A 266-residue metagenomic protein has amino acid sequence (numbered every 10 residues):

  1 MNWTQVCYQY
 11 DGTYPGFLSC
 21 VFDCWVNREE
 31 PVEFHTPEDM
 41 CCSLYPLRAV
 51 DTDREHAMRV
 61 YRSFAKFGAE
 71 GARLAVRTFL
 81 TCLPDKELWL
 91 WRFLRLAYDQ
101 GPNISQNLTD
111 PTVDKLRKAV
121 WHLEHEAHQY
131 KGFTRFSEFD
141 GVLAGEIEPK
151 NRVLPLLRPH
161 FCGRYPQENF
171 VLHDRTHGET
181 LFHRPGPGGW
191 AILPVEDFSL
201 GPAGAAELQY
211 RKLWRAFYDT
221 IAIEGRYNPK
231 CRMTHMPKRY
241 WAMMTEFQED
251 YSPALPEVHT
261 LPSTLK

Functional and structural regions predicted by a protein language model:
M1-R54: N-terminal ordered "arm"
G16-N27, W91-D99, P159-G163, R211-D219: Short, hydrophobic/amphipathic alpha-helical patches that form generic packing surfaces within helical domains
P31, E70, Q129, Q167-V171 (+2 more regions): Intrinsically disordered or highly flexible coil/loop and linker segments, enriched in small and charged/polar residues
H35-Q129: Charged, alpha-helical interface segments at or near domain boundaries
D51-R59, P187-P202: Acidic, Ser/Thr-rich peripheral helices and adjacent loops at domain boundaries
L74-T78, R175-T176, R226-M233: Short coil/turn segments at secondary-structure boundaries
N103-D197: Internal, well-folded beta-alpha domain core
N169, T180-L181, F198-K266: Long, compositionally biased intrinsically disordered terminal regions
